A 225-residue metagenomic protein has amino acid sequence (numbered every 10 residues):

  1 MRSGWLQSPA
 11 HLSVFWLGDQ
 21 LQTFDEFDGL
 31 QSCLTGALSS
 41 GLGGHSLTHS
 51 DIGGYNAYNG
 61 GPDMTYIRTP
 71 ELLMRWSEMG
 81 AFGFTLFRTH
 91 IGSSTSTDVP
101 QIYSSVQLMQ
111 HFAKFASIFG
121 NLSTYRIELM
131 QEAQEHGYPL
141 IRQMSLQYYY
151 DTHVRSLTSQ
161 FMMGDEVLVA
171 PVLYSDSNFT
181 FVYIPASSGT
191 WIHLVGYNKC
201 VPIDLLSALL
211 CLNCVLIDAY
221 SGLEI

Functional and structural regions predicted by a protein language model:
M1-Y220, I225: Catalytic-domain carbohydrate-binding cleft regions of carbohydrate-active enzymes
